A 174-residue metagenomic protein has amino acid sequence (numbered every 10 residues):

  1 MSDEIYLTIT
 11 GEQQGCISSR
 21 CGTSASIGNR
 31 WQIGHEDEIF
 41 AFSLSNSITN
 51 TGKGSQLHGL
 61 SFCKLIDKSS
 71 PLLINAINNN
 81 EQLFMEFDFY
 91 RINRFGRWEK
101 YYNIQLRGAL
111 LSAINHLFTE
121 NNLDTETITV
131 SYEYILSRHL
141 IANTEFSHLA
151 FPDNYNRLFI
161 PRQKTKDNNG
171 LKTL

Functional and structural regions predicted by a protein language model:
M1-L174: Glycine-rich, low-complexity intrinsically disordered segments
